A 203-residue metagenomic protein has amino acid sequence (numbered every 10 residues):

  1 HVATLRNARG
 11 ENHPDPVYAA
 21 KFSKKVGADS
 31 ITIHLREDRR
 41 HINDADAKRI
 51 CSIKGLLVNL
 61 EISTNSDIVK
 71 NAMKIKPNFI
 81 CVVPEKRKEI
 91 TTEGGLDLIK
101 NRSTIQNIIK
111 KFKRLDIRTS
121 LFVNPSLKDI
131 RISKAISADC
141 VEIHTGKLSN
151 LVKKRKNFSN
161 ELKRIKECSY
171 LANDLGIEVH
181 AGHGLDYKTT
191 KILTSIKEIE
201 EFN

Functional and structural regions predicted by a protein language model:
H1, I31-I33, V58-I62, I80-V82 (+4 more regions): Hydrophobic faces of well-ordered beta-strands that scaffold small-molecule active sites in alpha/beta enzyme cores
H1-P77, I132-I136, L151-K153, N157-N160: Conserved N-terminal beta1-alpha1 strand-loop-helix module at the mouth
H1-R9, K86, I90-E93, I105-Q106 (+1 more regions): N-terminal small/glycine-rich loop or linker at the start of catalytic domains across soluble metabolic enzymes
A8, H13, K88-R102, L148-K163: Glycine-rich tight-turn/loop motif centered on a GG-T
F22-K25, R40-S66, L98-S120, N157-H183: Alpha-helix-loop-beta-strand connector modules within alpha/beta enzyme cores
I62-I99: Active-site beta->alpha loop and helix N-cap motifs at the rims of alpha/beta catalytic domains
N65-N78, P125-I136, A181, L185-E200: Catalytic cores of alpha/beta
R118-L171, L175: Histidine/lysine/aspartate-rich catalytic loop segments that bind and position anionic ligands
